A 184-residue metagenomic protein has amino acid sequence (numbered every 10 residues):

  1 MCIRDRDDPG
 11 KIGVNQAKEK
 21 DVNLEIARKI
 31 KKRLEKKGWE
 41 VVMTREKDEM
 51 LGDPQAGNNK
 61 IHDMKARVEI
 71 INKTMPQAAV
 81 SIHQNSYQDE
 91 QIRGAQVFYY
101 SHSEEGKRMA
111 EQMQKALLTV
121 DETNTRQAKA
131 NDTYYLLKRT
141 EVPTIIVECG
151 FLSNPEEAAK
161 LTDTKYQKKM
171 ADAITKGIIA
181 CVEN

Functional and structural regions predicted by a protein language model:
M1-V68, T74-P76: Active-site histidine-acidic residue metal-binding/catalytic motifs, centered on HxH/HExxH-like signatures
D5-D7, K47-L51, Q84-D89, S103-G106 (+5 more regions): Solvent-exposed loop/turn segments at secondary-structure junctions within structured extracellular/periplasmic domains
D8-A17, S86-Q112: A short, glycine/acidic-enriched catalytic loop
A17-E25, I61-K65, S103-R108, L161-K169: Soluble non-cytosolic domains of exported or imported proteins
R28-W39, E46, N72-P76, Q84 (+5 more regions): Sec-exported extracytoplasmic/periplasmic mature domains
E40-R45, A78-I82, Q96-Y99, R126-Q127 (+1 more regions): Structural recognition of the beta-strand scaffold that forms the well-ordered cores of secreted hydrolase catalytic
T74, Q88-D89, T125-N184: Active-site-adjacent mobile loop/cap segments within catalytic or ligand-binding domains
